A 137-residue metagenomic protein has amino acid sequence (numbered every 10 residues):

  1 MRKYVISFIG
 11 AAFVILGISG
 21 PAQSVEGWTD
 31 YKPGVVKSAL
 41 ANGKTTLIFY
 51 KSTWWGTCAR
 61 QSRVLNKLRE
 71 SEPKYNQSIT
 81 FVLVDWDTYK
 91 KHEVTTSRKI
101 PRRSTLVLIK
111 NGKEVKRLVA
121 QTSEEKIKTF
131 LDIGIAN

Functional and structural regions predicted by a protein language model:
M1-I9: Bacterial N-terminal signal peptides that target proteins for export
G10, A22-G43, A136-N137: N-terminal leader/targeting and pre-domain segments
V14-P21: C-terminal segment of classical bacterial N-terminal signal peptides
D30, Y50, Y75-K91: Thiol-based oxidoreductase modules, predominantly thioredoxin-like and allied folds used for disulfide exchange
A41-T53: Short active-site neighborhood of thiol/selenol oxidoreductases, capturing the structured segment around
S52-T57, W86-K90, P101, K113-V115 (+1 more regions): Solvent-exposed loop/turn segments at secondary-structure junctions within structured extracellular/periplasmic domains
A59-P73: Typically the conserved alpha-helix immediately C-terminal to a functionally engaged Cys/Sec in thioredoxin-like
R102, V107-N137: Non-catalytic, surface beta->alpha helical segment in thiol-disulfide oxidoreductase systems
